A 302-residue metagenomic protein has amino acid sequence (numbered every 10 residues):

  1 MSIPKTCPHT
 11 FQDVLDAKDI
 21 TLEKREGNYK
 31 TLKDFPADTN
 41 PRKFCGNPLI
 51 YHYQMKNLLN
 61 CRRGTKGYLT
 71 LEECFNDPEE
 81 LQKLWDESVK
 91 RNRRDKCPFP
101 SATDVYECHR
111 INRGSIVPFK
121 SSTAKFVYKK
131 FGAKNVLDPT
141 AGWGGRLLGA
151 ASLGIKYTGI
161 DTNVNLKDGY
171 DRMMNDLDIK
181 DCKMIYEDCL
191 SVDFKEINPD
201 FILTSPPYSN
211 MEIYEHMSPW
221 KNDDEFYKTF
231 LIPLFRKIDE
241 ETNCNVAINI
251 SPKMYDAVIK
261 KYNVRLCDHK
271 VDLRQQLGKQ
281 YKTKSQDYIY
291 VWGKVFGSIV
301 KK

Functional and structural regions predicted by a protein language model:
M1-L49, C61-K302: Class I S-adenosyl-L-methionine-dependent methyltransferase catalytic core
